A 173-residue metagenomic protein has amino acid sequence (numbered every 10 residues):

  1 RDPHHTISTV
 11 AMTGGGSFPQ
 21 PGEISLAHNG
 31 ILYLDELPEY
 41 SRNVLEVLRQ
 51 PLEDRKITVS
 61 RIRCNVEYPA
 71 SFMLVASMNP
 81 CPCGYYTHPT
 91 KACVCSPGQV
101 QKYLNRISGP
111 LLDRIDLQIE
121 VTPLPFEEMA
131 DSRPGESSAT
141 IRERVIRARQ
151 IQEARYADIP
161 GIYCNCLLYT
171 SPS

Functional and structural regions predicted by a protein language model:
R1-N105: Conserved ASCE/P-loop NTPase catalytic core
L32, C64, A70-L168: Conserved short S/T/G-enriched processing/targeting/catalytic segments and their helical context
Y169-S173: Conserved small/polar residues in nucleotide/adenosyl-binding loops
